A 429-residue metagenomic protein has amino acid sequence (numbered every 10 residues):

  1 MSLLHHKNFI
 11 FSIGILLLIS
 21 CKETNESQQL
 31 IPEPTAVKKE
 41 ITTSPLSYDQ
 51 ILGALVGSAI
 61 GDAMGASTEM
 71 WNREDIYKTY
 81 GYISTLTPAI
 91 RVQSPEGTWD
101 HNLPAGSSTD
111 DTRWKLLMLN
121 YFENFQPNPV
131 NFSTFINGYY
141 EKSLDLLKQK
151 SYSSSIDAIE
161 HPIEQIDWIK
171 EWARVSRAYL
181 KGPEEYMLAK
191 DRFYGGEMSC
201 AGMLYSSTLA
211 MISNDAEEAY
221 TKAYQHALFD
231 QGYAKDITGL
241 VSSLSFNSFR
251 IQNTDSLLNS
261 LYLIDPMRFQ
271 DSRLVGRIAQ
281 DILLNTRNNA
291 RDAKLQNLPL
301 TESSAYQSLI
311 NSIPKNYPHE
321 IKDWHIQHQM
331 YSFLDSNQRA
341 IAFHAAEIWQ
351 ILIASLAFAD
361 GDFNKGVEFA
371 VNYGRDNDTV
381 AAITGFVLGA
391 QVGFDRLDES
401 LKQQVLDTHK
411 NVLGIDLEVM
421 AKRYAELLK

Functional and structural regions predicted by a protein language model:
M1-I10: Bacterial N-terminal signal peptides that target proteins for export
L17-S20: C-terminal motif of bacterial Sec signal peptides marking the signal peptidase cleavage site
E23-K429: Structured, active/binding-site neighborhoods that engage oxygen-rich ligands
